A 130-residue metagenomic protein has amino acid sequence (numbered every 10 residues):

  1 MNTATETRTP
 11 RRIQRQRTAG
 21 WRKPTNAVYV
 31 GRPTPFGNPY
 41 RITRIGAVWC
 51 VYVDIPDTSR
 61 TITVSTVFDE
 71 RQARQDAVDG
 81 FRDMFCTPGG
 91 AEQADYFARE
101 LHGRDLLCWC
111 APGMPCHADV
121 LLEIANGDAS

Functional and structural regions predicted by a protein language model:
N2-A129: Catalytic phosphate/metal-binding cores of nucleic-acid and nucleotide-processing enzymes, i.e., regions that mediate
